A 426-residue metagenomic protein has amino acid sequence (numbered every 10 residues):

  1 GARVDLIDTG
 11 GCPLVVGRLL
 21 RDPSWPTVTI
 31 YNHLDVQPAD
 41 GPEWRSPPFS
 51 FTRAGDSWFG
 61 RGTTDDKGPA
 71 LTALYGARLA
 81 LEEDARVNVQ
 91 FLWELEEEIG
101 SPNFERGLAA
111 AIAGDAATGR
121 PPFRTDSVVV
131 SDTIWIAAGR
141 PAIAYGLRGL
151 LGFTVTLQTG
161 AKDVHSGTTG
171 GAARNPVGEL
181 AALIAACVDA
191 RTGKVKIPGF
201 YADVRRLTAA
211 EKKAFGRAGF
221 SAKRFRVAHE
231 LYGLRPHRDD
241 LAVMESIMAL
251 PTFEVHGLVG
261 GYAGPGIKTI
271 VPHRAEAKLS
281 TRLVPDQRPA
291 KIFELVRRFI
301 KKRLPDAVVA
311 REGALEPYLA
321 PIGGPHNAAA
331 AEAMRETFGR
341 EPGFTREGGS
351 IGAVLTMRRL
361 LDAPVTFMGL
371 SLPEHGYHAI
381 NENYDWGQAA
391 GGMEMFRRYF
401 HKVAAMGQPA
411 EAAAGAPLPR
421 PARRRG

Functional and structural regions predicted by a protein language model:
G1-T63, A80-R86, L279: Acidic/His- and Gly-rich active-site-bordering loop/insert found across diverse amide/peptide-bond hydrolases
I30, T52-P102, F153-L157, G170-R191 (+2 more regions): Alpha-helical metal-binding/catalytic segments enriched in His/Glu/Asp
L34-D35, C187-T192, R297-D306: A common structural junction motif
L34-V36, S57, L92-S101, S131-W135 (+3 more regions): Acidic, glycine-rich active-site loops and adjacent beta-strand->loop/helix elements that engage anionic groups
G62, D66-G146, Q408: Acidic/histidine-rich catalytic neighborhood of metal-dependent amide-processing enzymes
A137-A138, V195-R274, R282-L295, R303 (+1 more regions): An extended, acidic, His-containing surface patch that forms the Zn2+-binding/catalytic region of metallohydrolases
A144-Q158, T366-M368: Flexible glycine/proline-rich, aromatic-decorated loop/lid segments
